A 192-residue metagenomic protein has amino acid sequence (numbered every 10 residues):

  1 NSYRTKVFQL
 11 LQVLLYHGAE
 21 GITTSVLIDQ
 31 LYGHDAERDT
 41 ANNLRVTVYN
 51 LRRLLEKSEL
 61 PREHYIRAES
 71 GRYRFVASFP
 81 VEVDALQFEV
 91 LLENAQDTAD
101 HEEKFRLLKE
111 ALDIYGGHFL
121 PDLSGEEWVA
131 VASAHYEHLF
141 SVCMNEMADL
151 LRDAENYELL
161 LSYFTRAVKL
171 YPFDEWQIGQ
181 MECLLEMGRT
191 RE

Functional and structural regions predicted by a protein language model:
N1-G179, C183-E192: Intrinsically disordered, low-complexity protein-interaction/activation regions
